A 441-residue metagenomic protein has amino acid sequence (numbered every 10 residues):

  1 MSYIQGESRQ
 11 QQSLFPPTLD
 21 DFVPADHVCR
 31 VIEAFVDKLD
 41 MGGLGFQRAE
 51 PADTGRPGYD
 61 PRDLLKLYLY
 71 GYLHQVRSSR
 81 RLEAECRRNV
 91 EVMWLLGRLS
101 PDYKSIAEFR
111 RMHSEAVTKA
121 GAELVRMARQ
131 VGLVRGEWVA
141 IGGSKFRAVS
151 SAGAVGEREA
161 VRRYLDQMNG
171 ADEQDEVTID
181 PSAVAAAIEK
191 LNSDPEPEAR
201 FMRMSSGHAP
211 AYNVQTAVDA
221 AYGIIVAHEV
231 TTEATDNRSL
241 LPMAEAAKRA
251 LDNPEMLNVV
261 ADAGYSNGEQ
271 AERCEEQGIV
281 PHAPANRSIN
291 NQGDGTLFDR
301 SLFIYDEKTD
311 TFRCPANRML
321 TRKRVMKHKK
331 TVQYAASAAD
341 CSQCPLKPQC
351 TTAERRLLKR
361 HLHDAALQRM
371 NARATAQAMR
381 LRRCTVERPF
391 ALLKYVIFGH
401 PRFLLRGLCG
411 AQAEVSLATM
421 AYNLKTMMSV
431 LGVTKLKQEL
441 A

Functional and structural regions predicted by a protein language model:
M1-L19: Short, flexible loop/hinge motifs at secondary-structure junctions
Y3, E50-G55, A374-Q377: A ubiquitous short alpha-helical element
Q5-G6, Y68, Q75-R88, G97-A441: Anion-binding and metal-coordination hotspots
S13, L64-L65, A122: A generic alpha-helix surface/boundary motif
F22: C-terminal catalytic core of Y-nucleophile DNA break-rejoin enzymes
A25-L69, H74, L362: Basic, short loop/linker segments at the boundary and entry of helix-turn-helix/winged-helix-like folds
